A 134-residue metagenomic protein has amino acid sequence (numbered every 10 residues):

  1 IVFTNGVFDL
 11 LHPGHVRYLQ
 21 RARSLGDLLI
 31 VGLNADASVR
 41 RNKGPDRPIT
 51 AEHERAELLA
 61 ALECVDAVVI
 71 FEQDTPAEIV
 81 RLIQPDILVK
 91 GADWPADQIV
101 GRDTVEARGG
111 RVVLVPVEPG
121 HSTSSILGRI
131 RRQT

Functional and structural regions predicted by a protein language model:
I1-T134: Nucleotidyltransferase catalytic core that binds NTPs
